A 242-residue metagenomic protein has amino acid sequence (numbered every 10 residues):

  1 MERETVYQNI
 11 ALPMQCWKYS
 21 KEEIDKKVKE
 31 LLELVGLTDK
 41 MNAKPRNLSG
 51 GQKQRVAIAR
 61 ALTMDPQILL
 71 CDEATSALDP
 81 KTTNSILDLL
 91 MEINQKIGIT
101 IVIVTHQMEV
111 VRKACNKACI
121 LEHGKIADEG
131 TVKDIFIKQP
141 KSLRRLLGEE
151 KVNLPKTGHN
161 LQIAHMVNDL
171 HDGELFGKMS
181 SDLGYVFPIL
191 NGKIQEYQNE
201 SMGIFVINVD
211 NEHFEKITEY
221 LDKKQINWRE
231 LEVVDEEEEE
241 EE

Functional and structural regions predicted by a protein language model:
E4-A11: Short coil-to-helix segment of the ABC ATPase nucleotide-binding domain corresponding to the Q-loop/switch region
A11, Q15, E22-D39: Conserved ABC ATPase "signature" region
A43-R46, M64: Conserved signature/switch motifs of ABC ATPase nucleotide-binding domains
I58: Hydrophobic anchor residue at the start of the ABC signature
L69-D72: Catalytic Walker B motif of ABC-type/P-loop ATPase nucleotide-binding domains
P80-T82: Helix N-cap at the start of a conserved alpha-helix in ABC-type nucleotide-binding domains
E129-G130: ABC ATPase "signature
